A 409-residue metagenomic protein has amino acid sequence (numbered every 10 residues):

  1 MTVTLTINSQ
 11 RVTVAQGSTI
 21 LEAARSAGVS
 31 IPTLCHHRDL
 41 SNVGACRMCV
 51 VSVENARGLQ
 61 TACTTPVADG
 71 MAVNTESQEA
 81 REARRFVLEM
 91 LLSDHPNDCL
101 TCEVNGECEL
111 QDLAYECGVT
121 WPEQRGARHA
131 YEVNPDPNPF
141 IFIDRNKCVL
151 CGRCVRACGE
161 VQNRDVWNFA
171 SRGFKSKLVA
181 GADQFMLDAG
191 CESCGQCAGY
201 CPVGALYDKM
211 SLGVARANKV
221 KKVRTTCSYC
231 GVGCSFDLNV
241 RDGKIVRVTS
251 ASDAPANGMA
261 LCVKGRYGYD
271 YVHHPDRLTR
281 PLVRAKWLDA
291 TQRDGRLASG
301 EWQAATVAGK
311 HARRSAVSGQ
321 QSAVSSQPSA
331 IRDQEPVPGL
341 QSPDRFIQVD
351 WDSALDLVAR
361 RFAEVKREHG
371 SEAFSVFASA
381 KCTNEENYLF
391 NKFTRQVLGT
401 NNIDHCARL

Functional and structural regions predicted by a protein language model:
T2-T13, G17, V53-N55, G70-G319 (+1 more regions): N-terminal export/assembly segments and adjacent metallocofactor-ligating motifs of anaerobic energy-metabolism
S9-D69, Q78-A83: N-terminal cofactor/phosphate-binding cores enriched in small/glycine residues, especially glycine-rich loops such as
